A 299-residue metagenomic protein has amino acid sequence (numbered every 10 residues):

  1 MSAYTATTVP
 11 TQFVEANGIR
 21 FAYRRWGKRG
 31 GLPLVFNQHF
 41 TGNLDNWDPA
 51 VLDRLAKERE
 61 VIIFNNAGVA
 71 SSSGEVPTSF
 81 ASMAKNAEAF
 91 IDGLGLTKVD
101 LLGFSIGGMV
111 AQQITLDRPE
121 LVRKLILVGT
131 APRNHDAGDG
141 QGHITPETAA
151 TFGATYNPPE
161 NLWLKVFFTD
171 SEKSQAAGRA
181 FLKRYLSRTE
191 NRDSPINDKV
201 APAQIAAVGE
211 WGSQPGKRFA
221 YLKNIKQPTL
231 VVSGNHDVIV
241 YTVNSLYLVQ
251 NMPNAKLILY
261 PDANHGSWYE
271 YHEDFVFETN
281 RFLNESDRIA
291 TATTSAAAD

Functional and structural regions predicted by a protein language model:
N17-S73: Conserved HGGG/HGGXW glycine-rich cap/lid loop of the alpha/beta-hydrolase fold
I62-L102: Active-site loop/oxyanion-hole signature of alpha/beta-hydrolase fold enzymes
T97-D136: Conserved hydrolase catalytic core segment
R123-P158: Flexible "cap/lid" loop of the alpha/beta hydrolase fold
P146-E147, N161-K223: Alpha/beta-hydrolase
I225, V231-S233: Short beta-strand/loop motif that positions the catalytic acidic residue of the alpha/beta-hydrolase fold
V238-N244: Conserved alpha/beta-hydrolase "acid-adjacent" motif
N254-D299: Catalytic active-site module of serine/aspartate enzymes centered on a nucleophile-bearing elbow/loop
